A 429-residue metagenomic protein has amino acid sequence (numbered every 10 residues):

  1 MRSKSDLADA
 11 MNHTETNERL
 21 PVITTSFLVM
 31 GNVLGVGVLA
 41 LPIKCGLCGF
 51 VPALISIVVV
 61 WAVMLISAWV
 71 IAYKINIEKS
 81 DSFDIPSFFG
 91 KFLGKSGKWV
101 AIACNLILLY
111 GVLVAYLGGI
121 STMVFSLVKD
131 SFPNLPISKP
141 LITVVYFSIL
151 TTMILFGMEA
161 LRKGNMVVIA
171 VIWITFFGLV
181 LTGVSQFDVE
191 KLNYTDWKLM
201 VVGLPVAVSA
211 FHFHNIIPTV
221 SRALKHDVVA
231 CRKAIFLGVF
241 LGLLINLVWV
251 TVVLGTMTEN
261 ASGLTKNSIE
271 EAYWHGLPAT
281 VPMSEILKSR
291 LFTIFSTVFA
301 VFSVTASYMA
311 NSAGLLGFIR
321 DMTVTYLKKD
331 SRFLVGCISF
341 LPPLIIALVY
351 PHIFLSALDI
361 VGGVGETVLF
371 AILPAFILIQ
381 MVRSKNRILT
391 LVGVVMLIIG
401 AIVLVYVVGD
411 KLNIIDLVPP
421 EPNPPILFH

Functional and structural regions predicted by a protein language model:
M1-I43, C48, M64-W69, S82 (+3 more regions): Membrane-interface "cap" regions at the ends of multi-pass membrane proteins
S3-T16, P133-V145, G157-E159, K163-V281 (+1 more regions): Helix-loop-helix junctions that connect adjacent transmembrane segments in multi-pass membrane transporters
T14-N17, P21-T24, P136-V145, L241-I245 (+6 more regions): Loop-to-transmembrane helix boundary motifs in multi-pass membrane proteins
S26-V33, I102-A103, L127-F156, V171-L179 (+3 more regions): Transmembrane alpha-helical segments of multi-pass small-molecule transport proteins
P42-G49, F125-P136, E159-V168, L287-V304 (+3 more regions): Transmembrane helix-loop boundary segments of multi-pass membrane transporters
V60, Y350-H429: A generic transmembrane alpha-helix motif of multi-pass inner-membrane proteins
I66-P133, T297-D321, A371: Hydrophobic transmembrane alpha-helices that form the core helical bundles of multi-pass secondary transporters
W173-L179, V304-S312, G336-P343, V361-K385: Hydrophobic alpha-helical segments of multi-pass membrane transport proteins
